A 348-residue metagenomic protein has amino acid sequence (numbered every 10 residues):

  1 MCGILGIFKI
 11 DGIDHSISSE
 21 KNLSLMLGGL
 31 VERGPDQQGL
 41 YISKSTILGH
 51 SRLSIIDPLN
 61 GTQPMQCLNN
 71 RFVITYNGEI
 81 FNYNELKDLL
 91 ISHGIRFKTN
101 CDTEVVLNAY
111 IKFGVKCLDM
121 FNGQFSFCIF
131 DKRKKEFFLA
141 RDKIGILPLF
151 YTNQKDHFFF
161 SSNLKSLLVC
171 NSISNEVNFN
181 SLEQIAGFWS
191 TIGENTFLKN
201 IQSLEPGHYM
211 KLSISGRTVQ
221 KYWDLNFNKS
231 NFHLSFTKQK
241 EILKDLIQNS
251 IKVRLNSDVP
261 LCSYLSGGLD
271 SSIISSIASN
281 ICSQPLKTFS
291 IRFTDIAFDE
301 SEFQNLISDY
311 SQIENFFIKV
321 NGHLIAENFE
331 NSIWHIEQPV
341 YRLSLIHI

Functional and structural regions predicted by a protein language model:
M1-P339: Cysteine-centered catalytic environments shared across enzyme families
I346-I348: Conserved small/polar residues in nucleotide/adenosyl-binding loops
